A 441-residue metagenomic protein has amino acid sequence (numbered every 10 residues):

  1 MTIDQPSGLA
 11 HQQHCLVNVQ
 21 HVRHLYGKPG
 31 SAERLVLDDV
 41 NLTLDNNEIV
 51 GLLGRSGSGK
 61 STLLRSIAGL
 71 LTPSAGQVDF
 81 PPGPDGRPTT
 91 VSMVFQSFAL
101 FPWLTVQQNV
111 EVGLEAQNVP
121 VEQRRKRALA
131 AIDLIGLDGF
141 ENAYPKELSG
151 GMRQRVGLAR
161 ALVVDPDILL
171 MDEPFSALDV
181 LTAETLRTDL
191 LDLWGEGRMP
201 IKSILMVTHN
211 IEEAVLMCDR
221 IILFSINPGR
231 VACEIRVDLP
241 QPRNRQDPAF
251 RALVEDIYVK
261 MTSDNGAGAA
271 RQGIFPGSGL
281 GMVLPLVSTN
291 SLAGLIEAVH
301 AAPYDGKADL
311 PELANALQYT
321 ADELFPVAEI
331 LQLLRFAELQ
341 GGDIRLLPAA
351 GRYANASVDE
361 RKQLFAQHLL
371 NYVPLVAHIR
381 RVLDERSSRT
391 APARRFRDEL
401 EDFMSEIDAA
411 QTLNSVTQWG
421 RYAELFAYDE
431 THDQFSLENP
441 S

Functional and structural regions predicted by a protein language model:
L53-R55: The feature captures the beta-strand-to-loop junction immediately N-terminal to the Walker
A68: Helix-to-loop junction immediately C-terminal to a conserved catalytic motif
G76-R87: Conserved ABC transporter NBD signature motif
L104-E111: Short coil-to-helix segment of the ABC ATPase nucleotide-binding domain corresponding to the Q-loop/switch region
E111, E115, E122-F140, D189-D192: Conserved ABC ATPase "signature" region
A143-K146, V164: Conserved signature/switch motifs of ABC ATPase nucleotide-binding domains
